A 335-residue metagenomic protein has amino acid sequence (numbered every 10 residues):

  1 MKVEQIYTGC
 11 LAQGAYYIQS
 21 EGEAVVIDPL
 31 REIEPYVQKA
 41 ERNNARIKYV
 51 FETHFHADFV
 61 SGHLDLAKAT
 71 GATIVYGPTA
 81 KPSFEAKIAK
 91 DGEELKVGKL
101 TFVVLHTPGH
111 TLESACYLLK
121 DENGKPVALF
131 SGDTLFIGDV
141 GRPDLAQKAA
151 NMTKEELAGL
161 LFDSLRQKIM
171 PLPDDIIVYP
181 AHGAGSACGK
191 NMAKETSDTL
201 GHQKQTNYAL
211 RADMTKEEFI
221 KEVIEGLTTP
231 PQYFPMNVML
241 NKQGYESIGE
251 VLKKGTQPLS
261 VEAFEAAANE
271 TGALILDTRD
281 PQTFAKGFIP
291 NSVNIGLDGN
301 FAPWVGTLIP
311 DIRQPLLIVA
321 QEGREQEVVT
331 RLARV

Functional and structural regions predicted by a protein language model:
M1-R46, Y117-G132, I137-G138: Conserved beta-strand hairpin/beta-sheet module of binuclear metal-dependent hydrolase folds, prominently
K2-I6, Y16-Q19, E94-G124, A128-L129 (+2 more regions): Core dinuclear metal-dependent hydrolase active-site scaffold
I18, D28, H54, L66 (+8 more regions): Divalent metal-coordination and catalytic microenvironments
V26-I27, I47-H56, V75-T79, H106-G109 (+4 more regions): Active-site neighborhood of phospho(di)ester-bond hydrolases with catalytic His/Asp-centered motifs
P29-L30, F55, T79, T111 (+6 more regions): Active-site metal-binding loops of divalent metal-dependent hydrolases
I33-V75: Active-site metal-binding motif and surrounding structural segment of the metallo-beta-lactamase
T101, T111-P230: Metallo-beta-lactamase
A158, P171-P173, A187-V335: Cytosolic catalytic domains that perform sulfur/thiol-centered chemistry
